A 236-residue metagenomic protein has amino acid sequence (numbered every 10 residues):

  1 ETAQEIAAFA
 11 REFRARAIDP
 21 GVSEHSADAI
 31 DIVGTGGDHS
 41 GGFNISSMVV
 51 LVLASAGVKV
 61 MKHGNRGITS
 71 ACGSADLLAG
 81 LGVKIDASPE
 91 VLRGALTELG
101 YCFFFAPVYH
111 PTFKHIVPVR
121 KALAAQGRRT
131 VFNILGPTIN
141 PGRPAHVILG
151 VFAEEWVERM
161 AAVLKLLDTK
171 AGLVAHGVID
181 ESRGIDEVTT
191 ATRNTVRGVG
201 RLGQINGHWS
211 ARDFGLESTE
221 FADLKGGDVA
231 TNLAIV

Functional and structural regions predicted by a protein language model:
E1-S40, T219-A222, A230-V236: Acidic, glycine/proline-rich low-complexity segments that act as flexible tails and inter-domain linkers
Q4, G21, A54-N65, K84-S88 (+1 more regions): Phosphate-handling active-site elements
R16, S46-V50, E90: Short, charged beta->alpha transition segments
A27-A71, N133, P137-N140: Glycine/serine-rich anion-binding loops at beta->alpha junctions that coordinate negatively charged ligand groups
G42, G57, A79-D86, V91-V236: Glycine-rich anion-binding loops and their surrounding alpha/beta cores
R66-K84: Active-site-proximal loop->helix
